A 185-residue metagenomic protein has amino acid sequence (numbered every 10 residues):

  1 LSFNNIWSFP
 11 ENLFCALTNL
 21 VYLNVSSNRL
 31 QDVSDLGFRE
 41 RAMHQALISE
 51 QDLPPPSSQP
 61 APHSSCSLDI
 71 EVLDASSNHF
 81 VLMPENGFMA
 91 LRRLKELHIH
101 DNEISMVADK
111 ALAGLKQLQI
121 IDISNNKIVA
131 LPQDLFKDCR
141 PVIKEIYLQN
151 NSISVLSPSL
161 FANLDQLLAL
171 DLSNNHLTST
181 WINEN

Functional and structural regions predicted by a protein language model:
L1-N4, V25-N28, A75-N78, I99-N102 (+3 more regions): Consensus "Asn ladder" position of solenoid repeat domains
S2-A42, S67, E71-S77, L82: A generic tandem-repeat structural signature
S2-N5, S49-P56, A61, D69-E71 (+3 more regions): Plant-biased, solvent-exposed loop and capping regions within N-terminal extracellular ligand-binding ectodomains
W7, Q31, V81, S105 (+3 more regions): Leucine-rich repeat
E11-L17, D35-S67, E85-L91, D109-L115 (+3 more regions): A structural signal for leucine-rich repeat
V21-E50, I120-L131, L164-L177: Conserved long hydrophobic alpha-helices within structured protein cores
N24, D74, F88, H98 (+5 more regions): Beta-strand cores of modular interaction/reader domains in eukaryotic scaffold and signaling proteins, especially PDZ
